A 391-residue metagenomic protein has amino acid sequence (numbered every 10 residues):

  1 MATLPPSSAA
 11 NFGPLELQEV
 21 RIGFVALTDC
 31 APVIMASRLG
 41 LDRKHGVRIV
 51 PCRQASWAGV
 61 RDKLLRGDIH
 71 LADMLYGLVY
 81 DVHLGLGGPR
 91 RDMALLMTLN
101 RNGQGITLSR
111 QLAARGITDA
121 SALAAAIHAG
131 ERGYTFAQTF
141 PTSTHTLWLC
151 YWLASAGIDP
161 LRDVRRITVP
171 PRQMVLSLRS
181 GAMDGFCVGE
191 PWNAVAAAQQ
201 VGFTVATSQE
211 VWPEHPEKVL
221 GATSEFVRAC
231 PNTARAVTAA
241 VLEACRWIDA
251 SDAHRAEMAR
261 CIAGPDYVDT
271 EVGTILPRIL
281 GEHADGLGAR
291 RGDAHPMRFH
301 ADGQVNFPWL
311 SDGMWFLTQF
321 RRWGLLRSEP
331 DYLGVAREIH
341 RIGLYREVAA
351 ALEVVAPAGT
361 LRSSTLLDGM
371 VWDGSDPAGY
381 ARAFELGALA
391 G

Functional and structural regions predicted by a protein language model:
A2-L161, R165-I167, D184-A194, V201-E214 (+3 more regions): Short, glycine-/small- and polar/acidic-enriched structural segments that line small-molecule recognition paths
I106-T107, V219-A222, F226-V227: Short glycine- and hydrophobic/aromatic-rich loop-to-beta-strand nucleating segment in the catalytic cores
D159-V164, R228-A236: Inter-helical turn/loop segments and adjacent helix faces that build the functional surface of alpha-helical bundle
E214-H215, E257: Short gly/pro-enriched beta-turn/loop segments at secondary-structure junctions
P231-I339: Secondary-structure end/capping motifs
M314-G391: Conserved C-terminal helix/tail region of periplasmic/extracytoplasmic solute-binding proteins
